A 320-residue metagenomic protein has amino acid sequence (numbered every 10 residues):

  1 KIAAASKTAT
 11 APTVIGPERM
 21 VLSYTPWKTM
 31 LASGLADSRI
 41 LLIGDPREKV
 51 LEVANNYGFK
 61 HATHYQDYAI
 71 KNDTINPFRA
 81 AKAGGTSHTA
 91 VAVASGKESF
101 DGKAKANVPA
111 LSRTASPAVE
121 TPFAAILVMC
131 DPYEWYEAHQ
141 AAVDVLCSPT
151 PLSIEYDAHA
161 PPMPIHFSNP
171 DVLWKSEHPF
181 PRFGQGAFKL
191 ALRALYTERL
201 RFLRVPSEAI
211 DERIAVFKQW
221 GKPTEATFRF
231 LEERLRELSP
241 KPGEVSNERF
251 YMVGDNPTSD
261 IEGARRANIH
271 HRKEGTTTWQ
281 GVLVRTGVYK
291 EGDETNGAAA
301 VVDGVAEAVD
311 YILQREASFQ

Functional and structural regions predicted by a protein language model:
I2-V21, K28-Q320: Asp-based, Mg2+/Mn2+-dependent phosphohydrolase catalytic module
